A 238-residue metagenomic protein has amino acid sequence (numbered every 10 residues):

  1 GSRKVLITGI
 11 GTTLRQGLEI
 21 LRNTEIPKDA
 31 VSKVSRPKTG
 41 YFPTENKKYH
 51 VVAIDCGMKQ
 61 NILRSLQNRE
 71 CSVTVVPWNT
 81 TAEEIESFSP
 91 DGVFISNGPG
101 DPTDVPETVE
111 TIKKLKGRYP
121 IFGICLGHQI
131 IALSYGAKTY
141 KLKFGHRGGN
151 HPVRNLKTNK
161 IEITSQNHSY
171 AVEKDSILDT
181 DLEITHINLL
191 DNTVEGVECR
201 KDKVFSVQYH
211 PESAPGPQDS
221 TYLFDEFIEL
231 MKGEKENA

Functional and structural regions predicted by a protein language model:
G1-E83, S87-F88, P102, A214-G216 (+1 more regions): RNA-binding accessory domains that recognize and position tRNA/RNA substrates
E45-V51, T158-I161, C199-V204: Beta-strand-turn-beta hairpins that frame and shape the catalytic cleft of phosphate-ester-processing enzymes
K48-V52, S72, P120, I163 (+1 more regions): Residues that mark the start of a beta-strand
H50-D55, T164-S165, F205-Y209: Active-site-proximal beta-strand elements of phosphoester/diester hydrolases
G92, S96-K174, G216-K232: Cysteine-nucleophile active-site neighborhood
G98, D202, E212: Flexible loop residues that form catalytic and substrate-binding hotspots at small-molecule/glycan-binding clefts
K160-D202, A238: Catalytic beta-strand/loop cores that center a nucleophilic Ser/Cys/Thr and support acyl-enzyme chemistry
